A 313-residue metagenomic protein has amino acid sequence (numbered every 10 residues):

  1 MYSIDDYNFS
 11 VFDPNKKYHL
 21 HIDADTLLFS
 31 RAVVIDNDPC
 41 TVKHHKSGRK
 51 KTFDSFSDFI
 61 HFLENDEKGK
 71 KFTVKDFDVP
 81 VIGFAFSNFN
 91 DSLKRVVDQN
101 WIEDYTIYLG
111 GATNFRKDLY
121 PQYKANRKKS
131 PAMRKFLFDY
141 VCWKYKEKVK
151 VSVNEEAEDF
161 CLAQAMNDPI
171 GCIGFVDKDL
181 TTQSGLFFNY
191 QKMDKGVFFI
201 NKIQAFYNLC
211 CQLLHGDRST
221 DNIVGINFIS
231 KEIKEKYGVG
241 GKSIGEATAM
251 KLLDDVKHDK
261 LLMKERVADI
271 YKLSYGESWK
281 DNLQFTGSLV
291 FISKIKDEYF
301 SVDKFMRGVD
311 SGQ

Functional and structural regions predicted by a protein language model:
Y2-D168, G174, G185-N189, M193-D194: Noncatalytic, basic helical substrate-engagement surface that gates or grips nucleic-acid strands
Y2-N8, F72, D76, N100-I102 (+1 more regions): Extended two-metal-dependent nuclease catalytic cores across DNA- and RNA-processing enzymes
